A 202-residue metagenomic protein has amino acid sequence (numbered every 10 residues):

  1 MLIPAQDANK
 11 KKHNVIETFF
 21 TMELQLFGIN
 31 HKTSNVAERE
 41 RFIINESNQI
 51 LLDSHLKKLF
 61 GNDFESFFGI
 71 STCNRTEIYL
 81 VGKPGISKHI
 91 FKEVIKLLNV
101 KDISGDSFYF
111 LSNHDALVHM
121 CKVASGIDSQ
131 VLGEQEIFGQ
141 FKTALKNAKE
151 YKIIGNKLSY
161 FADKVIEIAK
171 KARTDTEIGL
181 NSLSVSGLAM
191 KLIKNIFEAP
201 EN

Functional and structural regions predicted by a protein language model:
M1-Q6: Residue-level detector of structural "landmarks"
A8, N14-V15: Short hydrophobic alpha-helical segments enriched in small aliphatic residues
V15-F20, A199-N202: Short, intrinsically disordered, charge-balanced linker/junction segments flanking boundaries in proteins
F19-E23, E150-K152: Short N-terminal helix-initiation segments at or just after the protein's N-terminus
F20-T21, S71, L158, S182: A broadly tuned, weak detector of single residues within folded domains
M22-S129: A glycine-rich (often HGG/GG-containing) alpha/beta subdomain
I103-E201: Glycine/serine-rich phosphate-binding loop and adjoining beta1-alpha1 elements at the start of nucleotide-handling
